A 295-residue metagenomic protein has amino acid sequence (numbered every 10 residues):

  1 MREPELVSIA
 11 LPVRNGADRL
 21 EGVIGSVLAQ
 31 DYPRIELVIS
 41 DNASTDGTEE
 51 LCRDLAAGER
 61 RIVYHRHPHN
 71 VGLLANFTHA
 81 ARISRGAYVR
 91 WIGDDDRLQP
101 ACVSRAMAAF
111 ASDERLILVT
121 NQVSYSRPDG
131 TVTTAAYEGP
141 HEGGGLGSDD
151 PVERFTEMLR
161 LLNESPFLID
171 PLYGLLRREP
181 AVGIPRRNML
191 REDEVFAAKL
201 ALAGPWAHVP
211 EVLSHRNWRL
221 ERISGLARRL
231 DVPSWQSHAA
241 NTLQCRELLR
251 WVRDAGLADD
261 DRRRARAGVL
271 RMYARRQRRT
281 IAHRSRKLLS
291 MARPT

Functional and structural regions predicted by a protein language model:
E5-S8, E36, V195: Cell-envelope/extracellular polymer assembly enzymes that use nucleotide-activated donors
N15-A29: Short, well-formed alpha-helical segments that are part of the catalytic scaffolds of diverse glycosyltransferases
E21, D46-D54, A101: Acidic helix N-cap motif at the loop->helix transition within catalytic regions of sugar-transfer enzymes
D41-E50, H69, G93, L98: A conserved acidic beta->alpha catalytic loop
H67-S84, D94-R97: Glycine-rich, basic loop-to-helix element that forms the pyrophosphate-binding segment of sugar-nucleotide handling
V89: Short aromatic/hydrophobic "clamp" motif used to bind/position activated sugar donors
A101-E142: Conserved donor NDP-sugar-binding/catalytic core segment of glycosyltransferases
G144-L230: Conserved nucleotide-sugar donor-binding catalytic segment
